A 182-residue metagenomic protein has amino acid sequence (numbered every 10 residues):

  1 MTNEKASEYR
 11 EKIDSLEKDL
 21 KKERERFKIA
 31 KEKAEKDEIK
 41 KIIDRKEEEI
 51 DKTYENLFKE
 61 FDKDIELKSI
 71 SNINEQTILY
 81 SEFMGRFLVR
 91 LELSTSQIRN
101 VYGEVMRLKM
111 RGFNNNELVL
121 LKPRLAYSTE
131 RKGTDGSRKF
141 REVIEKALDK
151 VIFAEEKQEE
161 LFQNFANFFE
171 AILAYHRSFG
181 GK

Functional and structural regions predicted by a protein language model:
M1-K182: Small/polar/charged residue-enriched interaction surfaces, especially the RNA/DNA-contacting tracks of RNP/CRISPR
